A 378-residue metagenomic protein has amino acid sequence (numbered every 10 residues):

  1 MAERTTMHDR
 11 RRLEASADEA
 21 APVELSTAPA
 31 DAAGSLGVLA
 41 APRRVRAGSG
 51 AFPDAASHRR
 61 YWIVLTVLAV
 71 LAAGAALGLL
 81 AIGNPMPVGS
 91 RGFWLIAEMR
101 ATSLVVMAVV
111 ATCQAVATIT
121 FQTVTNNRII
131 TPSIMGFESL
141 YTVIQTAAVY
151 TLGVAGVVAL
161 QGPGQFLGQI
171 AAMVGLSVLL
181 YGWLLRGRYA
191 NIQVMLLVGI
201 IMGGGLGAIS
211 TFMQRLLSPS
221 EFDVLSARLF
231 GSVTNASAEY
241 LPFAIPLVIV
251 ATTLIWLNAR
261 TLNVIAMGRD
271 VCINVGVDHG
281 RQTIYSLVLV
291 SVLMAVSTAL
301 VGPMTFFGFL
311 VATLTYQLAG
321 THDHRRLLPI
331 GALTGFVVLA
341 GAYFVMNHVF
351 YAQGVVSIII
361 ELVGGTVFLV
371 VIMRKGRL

Functional and structural regions predicted by a protein language model:
A2-L378: Alpha-helical transmembrane segments in inner-membrane proteins
